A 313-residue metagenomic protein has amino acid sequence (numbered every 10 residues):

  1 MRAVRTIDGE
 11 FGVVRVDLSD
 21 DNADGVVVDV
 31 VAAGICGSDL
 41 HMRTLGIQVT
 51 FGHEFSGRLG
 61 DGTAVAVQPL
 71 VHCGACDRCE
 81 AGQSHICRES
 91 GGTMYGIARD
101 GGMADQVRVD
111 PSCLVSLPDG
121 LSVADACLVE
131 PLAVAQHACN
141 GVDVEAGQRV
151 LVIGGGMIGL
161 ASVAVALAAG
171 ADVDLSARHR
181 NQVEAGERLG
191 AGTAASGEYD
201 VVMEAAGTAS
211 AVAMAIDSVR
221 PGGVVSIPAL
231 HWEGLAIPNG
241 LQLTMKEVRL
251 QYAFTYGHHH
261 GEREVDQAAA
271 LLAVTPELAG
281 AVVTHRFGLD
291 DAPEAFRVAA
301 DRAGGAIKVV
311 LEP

Functional and structural regions predicted by a protein language model:
T6, L18, G46-E54, M94-R99 (+1 more regions): Short Gly/Pro-enriched turn/cap motifs at secondary-structure boundaries
S19-A33, H41-E80, C113, P118-G120: Glycine-rich beta-strand-centered segment in the early N-terminal region that forms part of a ligand/cofactor-binding
M42, C73-I153: NAD(P)H dinucleotide-binding glycine-rich loop of Rossmann-like/cofactor-binding domains, especially the beta1-alpha1
L121-A195: Mid-domain Rossmann-like dinucleotide-binding core that forms the NAD(H)/NADP(H) cofactor-binding site
V142, E184-R249: Glycine-rich cofactor phosphate-binding loops and adjacent beta1-alpha1 units of small-molecule cofactor enzyme domains
S176-H179, A205, F254: N-terminal Rossmann-fold cofactor-binding loop
S226, V248, T275-V283, P293-P313: C-terminal capping/lid region of NAD(P)-dependent oxidoreductase domains
L235-T284, P293: C-terminal substrate-binding/catalytic core of Rossmann-like NAD(P)-dependent dehydrogenases/reductases
